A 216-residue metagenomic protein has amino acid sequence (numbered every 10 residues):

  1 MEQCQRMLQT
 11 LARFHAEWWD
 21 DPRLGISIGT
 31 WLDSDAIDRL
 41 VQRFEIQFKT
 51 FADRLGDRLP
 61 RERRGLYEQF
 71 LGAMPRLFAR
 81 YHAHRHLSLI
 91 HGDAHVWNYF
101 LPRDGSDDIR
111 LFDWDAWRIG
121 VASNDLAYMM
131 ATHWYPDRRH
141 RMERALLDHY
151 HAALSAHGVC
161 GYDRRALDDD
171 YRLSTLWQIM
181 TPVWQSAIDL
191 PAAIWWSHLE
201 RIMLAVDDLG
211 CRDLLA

Functional and structural regions predicted by a protein language model:
M1-H91, F100-D104, H198-R201, A205-A216: ATP-dependent phospho-/nucleotidyl transfer catalytic cores
F14-E17, A73, W97, M129-T132 (+2 more regions): Generic, well-ordered alpha-helical scaffold segments in large soluble proteins
W18-D21, G25-I26, H140, H157 (+2 more regions): Short, polar/charged, Gly/Pro-enriched helix-capping and turn/loop motifs at alpha-helix termini and inter-helix linkers
L87-L89, I109-L111, V121: Hydrophobic "anchor" residues on beta-strands that sit immediately upstream of conserved functional sites
D93, D113: Conserved catalytic-loop position in the HRD/HxD motif
R103, L111-F112: Beta-hairpin "wing" of winged helix-turn-helix
A116-G158, T175-S197: Active-site activation/catalytic loop segments of kinase-like enzymes and analogous catalytic loops in related
V159-T175: All-alpha amphipathic helical-bundle segments outside canonical DNA-binding/catalytic cores that form hydrophobic
